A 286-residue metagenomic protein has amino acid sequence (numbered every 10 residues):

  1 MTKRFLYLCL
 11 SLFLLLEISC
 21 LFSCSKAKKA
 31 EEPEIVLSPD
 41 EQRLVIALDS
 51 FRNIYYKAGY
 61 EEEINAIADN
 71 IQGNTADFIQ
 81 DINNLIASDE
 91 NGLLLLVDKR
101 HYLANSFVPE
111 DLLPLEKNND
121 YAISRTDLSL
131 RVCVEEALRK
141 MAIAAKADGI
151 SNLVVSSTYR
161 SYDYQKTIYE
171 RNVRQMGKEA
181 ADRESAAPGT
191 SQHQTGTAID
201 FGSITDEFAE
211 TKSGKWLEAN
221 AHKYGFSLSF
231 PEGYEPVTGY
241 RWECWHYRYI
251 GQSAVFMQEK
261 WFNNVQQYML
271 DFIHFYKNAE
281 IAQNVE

Functional and structural regions predicted by a protein language model:
M1-R4: Positively charged n-region of N-terminal signal peptides that target proteins for export
L6-Y7, K29: Sequence-pattern detector for short linear motifs and compositional/periodic biases rather than a specific fold
Y7-C24: Sec-dependent N-terminal signal peptides of Gram-positive bacterial secreted proteins and lipoproteins
C24-T158, Y162-E286: Extracytoplasmic cell-surface/polysaccharide-interacting catalytic and binding patches
